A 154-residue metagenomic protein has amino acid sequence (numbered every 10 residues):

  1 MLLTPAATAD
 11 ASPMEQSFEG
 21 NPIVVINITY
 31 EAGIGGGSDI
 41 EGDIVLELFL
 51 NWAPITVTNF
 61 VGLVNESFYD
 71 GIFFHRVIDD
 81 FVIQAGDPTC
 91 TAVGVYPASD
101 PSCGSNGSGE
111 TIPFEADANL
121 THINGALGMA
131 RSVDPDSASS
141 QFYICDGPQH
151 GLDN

Functional and structural regions predicted by a protein language model:
L2-N154: Cyclophilin-like peptidyl-prolyl cis-trans isomerases
